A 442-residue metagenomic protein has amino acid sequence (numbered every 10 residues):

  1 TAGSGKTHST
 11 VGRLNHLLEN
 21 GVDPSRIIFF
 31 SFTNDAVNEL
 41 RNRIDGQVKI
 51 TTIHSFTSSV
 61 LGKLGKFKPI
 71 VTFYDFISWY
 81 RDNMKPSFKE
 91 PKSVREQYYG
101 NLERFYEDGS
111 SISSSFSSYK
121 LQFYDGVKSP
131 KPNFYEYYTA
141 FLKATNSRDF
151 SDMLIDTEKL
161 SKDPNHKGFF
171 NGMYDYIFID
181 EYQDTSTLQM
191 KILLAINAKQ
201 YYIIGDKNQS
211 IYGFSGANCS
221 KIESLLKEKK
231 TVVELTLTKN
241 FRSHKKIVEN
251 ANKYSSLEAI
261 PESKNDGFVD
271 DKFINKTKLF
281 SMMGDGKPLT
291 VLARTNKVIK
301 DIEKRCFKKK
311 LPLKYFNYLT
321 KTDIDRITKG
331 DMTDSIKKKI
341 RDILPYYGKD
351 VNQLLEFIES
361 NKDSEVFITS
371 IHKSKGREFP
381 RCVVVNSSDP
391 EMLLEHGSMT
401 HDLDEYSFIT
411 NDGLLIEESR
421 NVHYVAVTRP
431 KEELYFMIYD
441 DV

Functional and structural regions predicted by a protein language model:
T1-K68, N252, T428: P-loop NTPase Walker
T1-S4, H8-S9, R26, K92-F178 (+4 more regions): Accessory N-terminal region flanking or inserted into the helicase ATPase core in nucleic-acid motor proteins
T10, V22-A36, V48-K49, D180 (+5 more regions): Conserved RecA-like ASCE P-loop NTPase motor core of nucleic-acid helicases/translocases
S31-D35, I53-H54, I204-N208, F214-C219 (+5 more regions): A short beta-strand-to-loop transition that corresponds to the Sensor-1 phosphate-sensing loop of AAA+ P-loop ATPases
K49-S55, D149-T157, S364-H372: Conserved two-lobed SF2 helicase motor
Y174-T185, Q189, K207-N208, I371 (+1 more regions): Conserved Walker B
L188-F268: Conserved RecA-like helicase ATPase core segment that couples NTP binding/hydrolysis to strand translocation
D323-Y435: Conserved helicase C-terminal RecA-like lobe
